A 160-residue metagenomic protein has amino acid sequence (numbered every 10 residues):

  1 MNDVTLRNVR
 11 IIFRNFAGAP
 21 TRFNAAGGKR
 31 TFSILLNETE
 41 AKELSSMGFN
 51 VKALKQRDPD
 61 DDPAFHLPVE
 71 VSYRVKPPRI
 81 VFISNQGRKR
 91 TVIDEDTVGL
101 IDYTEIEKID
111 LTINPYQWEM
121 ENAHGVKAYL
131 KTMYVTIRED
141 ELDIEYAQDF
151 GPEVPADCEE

Functional and structural regions predicted by a protein language model:
M1-P78: OB-fold ssDNA-binding interfaces and closely related basic DNA-contact patches used across DNA replication/repair
M1-V4, E139-E160: Acidic, gly/ser/pro-rich intrinsically disordered tails
S33-L35, T112-N114, T132-Y134: Residue-level recognition of well-ordered beta-strand positions that form the cores of beta-sheet-rich folds across
E38, P115-Q117, I137: Beta-strand elements of well-folded, non-transmembrane domains
V69-T97: Beta-strand/loop nucleic-acid-binding surfaces
Q86-I109, Y116-K127: Exposed beta-sheet edge/beta-hairpin loop segments within beta-rich domains
I106-D110, Y134-I137: Structured catalytic/translocation cores of nucleotide/phosphate-coupled proteins
M120-E141: OB-fold/S1-family single-stranded nucleic acid-binding modules
